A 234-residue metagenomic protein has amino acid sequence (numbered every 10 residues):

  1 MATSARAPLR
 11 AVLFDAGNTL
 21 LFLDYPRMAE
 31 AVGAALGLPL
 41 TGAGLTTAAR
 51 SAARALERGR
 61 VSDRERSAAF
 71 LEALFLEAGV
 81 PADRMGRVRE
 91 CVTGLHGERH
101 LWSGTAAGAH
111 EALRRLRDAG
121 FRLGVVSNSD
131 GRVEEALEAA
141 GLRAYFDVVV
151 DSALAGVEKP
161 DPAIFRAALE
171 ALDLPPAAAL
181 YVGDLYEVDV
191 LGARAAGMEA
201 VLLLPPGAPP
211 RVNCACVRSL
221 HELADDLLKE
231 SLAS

Functional and structural regions predicted by a protein language model:
M1-F14, P39-A43, L76, M85-V88 (+3 more regions): Asp-based, Mg2+/Mn2+-dependent phosphohydrolase catalytic module
A2-R114, A119: N-terminal helical cap/lid subdomain that shapes the substrate entry/recognition surface in HAD-like hydrolases
